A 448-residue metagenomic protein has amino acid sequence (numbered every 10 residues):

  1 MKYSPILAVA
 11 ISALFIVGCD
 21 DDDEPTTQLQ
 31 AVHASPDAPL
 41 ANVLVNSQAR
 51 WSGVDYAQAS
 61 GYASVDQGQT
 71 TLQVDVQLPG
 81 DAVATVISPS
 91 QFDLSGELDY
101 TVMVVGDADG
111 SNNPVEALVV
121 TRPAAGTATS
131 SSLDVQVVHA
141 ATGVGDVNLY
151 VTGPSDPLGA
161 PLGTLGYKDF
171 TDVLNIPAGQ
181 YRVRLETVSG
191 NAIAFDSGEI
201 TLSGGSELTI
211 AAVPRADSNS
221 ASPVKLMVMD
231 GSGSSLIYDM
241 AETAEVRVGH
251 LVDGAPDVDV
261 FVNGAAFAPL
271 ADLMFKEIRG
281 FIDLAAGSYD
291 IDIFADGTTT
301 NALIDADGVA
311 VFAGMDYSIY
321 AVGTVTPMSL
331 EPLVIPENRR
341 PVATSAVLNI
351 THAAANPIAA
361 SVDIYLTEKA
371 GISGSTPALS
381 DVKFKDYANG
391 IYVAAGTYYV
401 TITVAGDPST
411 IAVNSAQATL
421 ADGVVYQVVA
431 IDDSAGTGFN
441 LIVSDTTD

Functional and structural regions predicted by a protein language model:
M1-V17: Sec-dependent bacterial lipoprotein signal peptides
C19-D448: Intrinsically disordered, low-complexity polar regions and short flexible loop motifs
